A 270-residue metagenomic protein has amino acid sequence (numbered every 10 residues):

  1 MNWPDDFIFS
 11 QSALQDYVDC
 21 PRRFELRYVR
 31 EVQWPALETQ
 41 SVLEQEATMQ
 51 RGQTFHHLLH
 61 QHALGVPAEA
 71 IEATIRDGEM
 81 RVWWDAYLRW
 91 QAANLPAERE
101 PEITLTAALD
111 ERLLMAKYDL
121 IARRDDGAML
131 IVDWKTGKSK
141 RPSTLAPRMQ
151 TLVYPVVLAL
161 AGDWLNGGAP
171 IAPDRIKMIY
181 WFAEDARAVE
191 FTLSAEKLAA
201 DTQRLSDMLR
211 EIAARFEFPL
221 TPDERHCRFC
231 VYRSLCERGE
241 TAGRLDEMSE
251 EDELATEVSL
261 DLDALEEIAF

Functional and structural regions predicted by a protein language model:
M1-L58: Charged, glycine-rich intrinsically disordered N-terminal tails and low-complexity linkers that flank
F9, L158-F270: Metal-dependent nuclease catalytic regions and adjoining charged, substrate-binding loops involved in nucleic-acid end
C20, F55-H56, L120, Y154 (+2 more regions): A residue-level signal for conserved active-site and pocket-lining positions in enzyme catalytic cores
V29, L58-V66, F182, G239: Generic structural signal for hydrophobic core residues of well-folded globular domains
R30, A63, P67, T136-S139 (+2 more regions): Hydrophobic/aromatic-lined pockets within catalytic cores
A36-E44, V66-A70, K138-P142, W164 (+1 more regions): Short, polar/flexible loop-turn hinges at active-site or ligand-entry regions and domain interfaces
T39-A108: A non-catalytic, helix-rich entry segment at domain boundaries
I103-D207: Mg2+/Mn2+-dependent nuclease catalytic core
